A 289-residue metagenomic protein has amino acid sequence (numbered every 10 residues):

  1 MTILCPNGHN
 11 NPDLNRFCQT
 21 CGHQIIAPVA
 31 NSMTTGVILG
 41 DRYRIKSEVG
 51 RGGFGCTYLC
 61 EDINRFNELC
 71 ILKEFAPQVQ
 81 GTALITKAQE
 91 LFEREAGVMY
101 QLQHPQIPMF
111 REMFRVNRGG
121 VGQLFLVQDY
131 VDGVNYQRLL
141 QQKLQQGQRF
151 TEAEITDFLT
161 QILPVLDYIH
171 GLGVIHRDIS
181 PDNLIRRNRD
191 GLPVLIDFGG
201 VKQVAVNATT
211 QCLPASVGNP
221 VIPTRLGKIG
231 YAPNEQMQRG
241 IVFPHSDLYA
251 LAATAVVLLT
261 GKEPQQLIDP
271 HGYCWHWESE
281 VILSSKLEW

Functional and structural regions predicted by a protein language model:
I45-G53, T57: Protein kinase glycine-rich loop
Y58-L59, F66-V79: Glycine-rich ATP phosphate-binding loop
G81-Q101: AlphaC helix of the eukaryotic protein kinase fold
M109-L124: Short beta-strand micro-motifs within the conserved protein kinase catalytic domain, predominantly in the N-lobe
Y136-F150: AlphaC helix of the protein kinase catalytic domain
F158-L159: Activation segment signature within eukaryotic-like protein kinase domains
L166, H170-R187: Catalytic-loop of the protein kinase fold
Y231-W289: C-terminal lobe helix-coil module of Hanks-type protein kinase domains
